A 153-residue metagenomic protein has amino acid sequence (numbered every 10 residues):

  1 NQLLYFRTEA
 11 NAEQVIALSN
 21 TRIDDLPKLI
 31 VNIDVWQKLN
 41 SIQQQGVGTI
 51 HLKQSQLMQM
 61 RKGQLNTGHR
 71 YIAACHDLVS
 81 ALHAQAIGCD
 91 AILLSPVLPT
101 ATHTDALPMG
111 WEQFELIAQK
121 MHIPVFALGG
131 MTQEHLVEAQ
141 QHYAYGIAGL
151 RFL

Functional and structural regions predicted by a protein language model:
N1-L82, L93-S95, A127: Catalytic beta/alpha-barrel core
P27, C89, I123: Short glycine/serine/threonine/alanine-rich loop segments
Q45, I87, K120, Q141-Y143: Structural motif
I50-K62, A91-A106, G130-L153: Glycine-rich phosphate-binding active-site loops on the catalytic face of alpha/beta enzymes
D77, A106-F114: Charged helix-capping and loop-helix junction motifs
M109-E112, V125-M131: Glycine-rich phosphate/ribose-binding loops and adjacent secondary-structure elements that form binding surfaces
